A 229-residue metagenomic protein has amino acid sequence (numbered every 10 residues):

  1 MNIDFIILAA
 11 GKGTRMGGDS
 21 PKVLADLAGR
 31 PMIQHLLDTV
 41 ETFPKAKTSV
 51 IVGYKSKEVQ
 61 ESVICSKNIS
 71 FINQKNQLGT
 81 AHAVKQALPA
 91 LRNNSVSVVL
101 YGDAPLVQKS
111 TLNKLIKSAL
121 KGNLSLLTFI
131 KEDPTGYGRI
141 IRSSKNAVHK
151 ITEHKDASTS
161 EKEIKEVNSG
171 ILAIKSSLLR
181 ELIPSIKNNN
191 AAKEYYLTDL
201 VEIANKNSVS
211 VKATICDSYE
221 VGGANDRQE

Functional and structural regions predicted by a protein language model:
M1-G18: N-terminal nucleotide-binding beta1-loop-alpha1 segment
I3-I7, I33, K47-V50, D226: Hydrophobic targeting segments
F5-I7, S49-V50, V98-V99, L124-L127 (+1 more regions): Structural beta-sheet core signal
S20-D26, I186-N189: Short glycine-enriched, charge-decorated loop/helix-capping segments at active-site entrances that position
D26, L106, A173, G223-A224: Short aromatic/basic micro-patch
P31-K114: Conserved N-terminal catalytic core of the sugar/cofactor nucleotidyltransferase
K57, K67, V107-A191, T198 (+1 more regions): Conserved core of the sugar-phosphate nucleotidyltransferase
A192-E229: Left-handed beta-helix
